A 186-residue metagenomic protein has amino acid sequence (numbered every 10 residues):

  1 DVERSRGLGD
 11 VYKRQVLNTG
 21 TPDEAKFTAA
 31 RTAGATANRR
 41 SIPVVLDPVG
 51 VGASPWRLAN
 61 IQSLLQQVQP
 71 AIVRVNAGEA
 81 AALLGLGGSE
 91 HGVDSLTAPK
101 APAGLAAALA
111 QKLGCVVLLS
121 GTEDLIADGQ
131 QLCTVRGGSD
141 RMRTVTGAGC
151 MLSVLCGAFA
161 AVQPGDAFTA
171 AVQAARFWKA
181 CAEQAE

Functional and structural regions predicted by a protein language model:
V2-Y12: Single conserved hydrophobic/aromatic residue that forms the stacking wall/gate of nucleotide- or nucleobase-binding
D10-L17, I42: Short acidic/histidine-rich motifs immediately flanking catalytic phosphotransfer sites in two-component signaling
P22-A25, G50-S54, L125, M142: Short, small-residue-enriched loops and turns at beta-alpha junctions that line or gate enzyme active sites
K26-Q66, P70-V75: Glycine/small-residue-rich loop that forms an oxyanion/phosphate-binding "nest" at active or ligand-binding sites
R57-L132: Conserved phosphate/ATP/ADP-binding segment of small-molecule kinases
A82, T144-R176: Short, small-residue alpha-helix embedded
A107, C133-G147: Short pre-catalytic strand/loop immediately N-terminal to key active-site residues, enriched for Gly-Thr
K179-E186: Charged C-terminal helix
